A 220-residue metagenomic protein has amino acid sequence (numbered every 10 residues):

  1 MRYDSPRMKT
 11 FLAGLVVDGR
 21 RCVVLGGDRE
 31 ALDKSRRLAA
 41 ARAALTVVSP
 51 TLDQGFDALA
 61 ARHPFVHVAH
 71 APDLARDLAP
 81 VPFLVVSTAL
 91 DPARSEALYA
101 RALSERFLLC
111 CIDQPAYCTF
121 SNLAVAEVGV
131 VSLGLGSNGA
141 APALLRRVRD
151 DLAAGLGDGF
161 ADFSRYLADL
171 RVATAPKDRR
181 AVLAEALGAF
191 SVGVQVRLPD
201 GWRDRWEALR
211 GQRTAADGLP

Functional and structural regions predicted by a protein language model:
R2-V17, N122-L123: A short, basic/flexible loop-to-alpha-helix module at the beginning of a structural domain
T10-A39, F163-R179: Glycine-rich adenosine-cofactor-binding loop
D33, A41-L59: NAD(P)-binding Rossmann-fold cofactor-contacting core
L45, H67, L108-L109: Hydrophobic beta-strand scaffold residues
A60-L78: Glycine-rich, highly charged phosphate/nucleotide-binding loops
L78-A93: Rossmann-like NAD(P)-binding element
P92-S137: Rossmann-fold NAD(P)-binding glycine/threonine-rich loop
G139-P220: An accessory alpha-helical subdomain
